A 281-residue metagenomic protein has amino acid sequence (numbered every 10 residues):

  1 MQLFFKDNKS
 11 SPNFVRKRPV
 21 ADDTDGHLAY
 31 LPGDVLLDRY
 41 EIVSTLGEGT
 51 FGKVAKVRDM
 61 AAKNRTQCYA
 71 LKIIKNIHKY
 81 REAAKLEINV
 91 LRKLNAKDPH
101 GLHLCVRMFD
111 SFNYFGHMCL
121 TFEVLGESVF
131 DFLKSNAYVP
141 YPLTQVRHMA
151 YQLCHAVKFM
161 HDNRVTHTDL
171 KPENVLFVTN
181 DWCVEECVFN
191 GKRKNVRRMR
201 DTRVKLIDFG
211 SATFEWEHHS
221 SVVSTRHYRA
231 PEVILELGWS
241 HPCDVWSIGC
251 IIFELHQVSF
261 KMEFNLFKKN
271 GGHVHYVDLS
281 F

Functional and structural regions predicted by a protein language model:
M1-P32: Intrinsically disordered, low-complexity regulatory segments that flank or precede the catalytic domain of eukaryotic
P32, K53-K75: Glycine-rich ATP phosphate-binding loop
I42-T50, V54: Protein kinase glycine-rich loop
L71-Y80, N95: Conserved protein-kinase N-lobe ATP-binding Lys motif
A96-D110: Conserved HxN/HPN-centered segment at the entrance to the catalytic loop of eukaryotic protein kinase-like domains
H103, F115-C119, E123-D201, W246 (+1 more regions): Conserved alphaE helix
W216-V222, H227-F281: Conserved C-lobe activation region of Hanks-type protein kinase-like domains
